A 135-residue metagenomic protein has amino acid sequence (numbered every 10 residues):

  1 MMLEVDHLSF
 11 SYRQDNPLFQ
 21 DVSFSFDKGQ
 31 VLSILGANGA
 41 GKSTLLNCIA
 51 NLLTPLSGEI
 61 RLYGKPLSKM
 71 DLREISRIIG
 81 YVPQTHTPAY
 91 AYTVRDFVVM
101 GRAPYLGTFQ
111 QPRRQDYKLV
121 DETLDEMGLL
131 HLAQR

Functional and structural regions predicted by a protein language model:
M1-V5, S9-D21, K28, S33 (+3 more regions): A short, flexible loop at the N-terminus of ABC-type nucleotide-binding domains that lies
L35-A37: The feature captures the beta-strand-to-loop junction immediately N-terminal to the Walker
A50: Helix-to-loop junction immediately C-terminal to a conserved catalytic motif
L53-P55, R61, D71: A position-specific signal in ABC ATPase nucleotide-binding domains
G58-P66, I75: Conserved ABC transporter NBD signature motif
K69, T85-V99, P104-Q111: Conserved catalytic motifs of ABC-family nucleotide-binding domains
R114-L132: Conserved ABC ATPase "signature" region
